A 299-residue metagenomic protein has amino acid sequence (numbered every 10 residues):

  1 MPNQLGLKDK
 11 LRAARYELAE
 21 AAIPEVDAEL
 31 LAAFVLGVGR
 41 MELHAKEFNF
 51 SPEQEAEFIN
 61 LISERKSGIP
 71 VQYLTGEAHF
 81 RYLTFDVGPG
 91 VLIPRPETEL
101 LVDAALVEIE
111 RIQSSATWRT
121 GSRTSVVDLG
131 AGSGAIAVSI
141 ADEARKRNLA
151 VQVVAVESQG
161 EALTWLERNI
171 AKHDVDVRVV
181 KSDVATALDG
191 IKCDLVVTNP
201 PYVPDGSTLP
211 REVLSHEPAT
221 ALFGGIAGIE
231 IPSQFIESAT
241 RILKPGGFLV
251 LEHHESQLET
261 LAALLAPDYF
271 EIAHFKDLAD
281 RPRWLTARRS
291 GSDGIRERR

Functional and structural regions predicted by a protein language model:
M1-M41, F48: Non-catalytic accessory regions of SAM-dependent methyltransferases
L31, G68, T98, I136 (+6 more regions): Residue-level signal for inorganic ion chemistry
A33-E108: Conserved AdoMet
I93, A135, G160-E161, P204 (+3 more regions): Short alpha-helical
L100-G206, P210: Conserved SAM/SAH cofactor-binding pocket of Class I
P200-I231: Mobile active-site "lid"/loop adjacent to the S-adenosyl-L-methionine
A227-R288: Conserved Class I SAM-dependent methyltransferase catalytic core
T286-G291, R299: C-terminal lobe and adjacent flexible extensions of AdoMet/dcAdoMet transferase-like proteins
